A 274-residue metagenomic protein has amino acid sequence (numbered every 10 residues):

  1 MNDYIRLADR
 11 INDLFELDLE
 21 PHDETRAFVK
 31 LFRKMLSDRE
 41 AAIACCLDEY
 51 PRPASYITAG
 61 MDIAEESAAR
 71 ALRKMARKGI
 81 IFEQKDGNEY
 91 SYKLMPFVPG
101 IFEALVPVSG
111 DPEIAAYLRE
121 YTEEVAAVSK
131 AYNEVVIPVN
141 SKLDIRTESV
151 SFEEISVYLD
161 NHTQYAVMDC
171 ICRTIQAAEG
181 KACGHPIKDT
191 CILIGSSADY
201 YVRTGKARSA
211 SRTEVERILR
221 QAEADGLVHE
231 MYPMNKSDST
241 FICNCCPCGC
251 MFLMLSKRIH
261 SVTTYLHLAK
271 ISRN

Functional and structural regions predicted by a protein language model:
M1-L31, E83, Y90-L94: N-terminal leader segment of winged-helix/HTH proteins
K34-E40: Short helix-coil-helix linker/hinge
Y50-M61: Short acidic, hydrophobic short linear motifs in intrinsically disordered regions
M61-R77: Short amphipathic alpha-helical interaction segments
A76-G87: A short, conserved structural fragment
N88-A127: Short, amphipathic alpha-helical interaction segments positioned at domain boundaries
Y92, Y232-S237, H260-N274: Ferredoxin-like iron-sulfur electron-transfer modules
A116-K206, A210, M231-N235: Long, Pro/Ser/Thr-rich low-complexity/intrinsically disordered regulatory tracts in eukaryotic proteins
